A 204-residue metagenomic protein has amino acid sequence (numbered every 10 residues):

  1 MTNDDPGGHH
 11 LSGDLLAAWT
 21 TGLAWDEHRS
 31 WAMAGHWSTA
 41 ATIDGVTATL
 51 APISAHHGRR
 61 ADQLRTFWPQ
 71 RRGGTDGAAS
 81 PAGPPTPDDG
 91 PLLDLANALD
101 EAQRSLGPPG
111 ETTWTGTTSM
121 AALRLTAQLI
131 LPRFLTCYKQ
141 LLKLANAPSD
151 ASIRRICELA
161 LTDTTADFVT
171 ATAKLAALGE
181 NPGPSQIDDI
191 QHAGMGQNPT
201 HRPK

Functional and structural regions predicted by a protein language model:
M1-K204: Iron-associated oxidoreductase/ferritin-like identity signal
